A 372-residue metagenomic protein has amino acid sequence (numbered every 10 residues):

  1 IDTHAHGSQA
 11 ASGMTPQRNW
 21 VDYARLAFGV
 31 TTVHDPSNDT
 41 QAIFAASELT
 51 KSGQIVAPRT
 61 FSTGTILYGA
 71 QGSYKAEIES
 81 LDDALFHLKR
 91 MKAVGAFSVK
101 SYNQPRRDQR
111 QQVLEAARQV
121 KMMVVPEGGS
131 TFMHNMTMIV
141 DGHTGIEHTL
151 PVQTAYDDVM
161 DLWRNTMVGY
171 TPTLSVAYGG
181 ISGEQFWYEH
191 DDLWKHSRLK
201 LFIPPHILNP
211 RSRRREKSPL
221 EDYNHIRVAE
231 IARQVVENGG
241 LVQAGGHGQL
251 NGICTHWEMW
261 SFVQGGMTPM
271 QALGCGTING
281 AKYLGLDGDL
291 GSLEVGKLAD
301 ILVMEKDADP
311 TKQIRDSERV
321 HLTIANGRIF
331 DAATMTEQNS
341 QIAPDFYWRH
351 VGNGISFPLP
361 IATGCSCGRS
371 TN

Functional and structural regions predicted by a protein language model:
I1-A10, V125-E127, E147-H148, T173: Histidine-centered divalent metal-coordination motifs
I1-H4, G29, T60, G95 (+10 more regions): Divalent metal-coordination and catalytic microenvironments
D2-Q54, Q71-S73, D82, D108 (+1 more regions): Metal-associated gating/positioning segment near the N- to mid-region
V21-Q41, A57-L67, K92-Q104, M123 (+3 more regions): Divalent metal-dependent hydrolysis catalytic cores, especially in the metallo-beta-lactamase
T65-E115, T137-V140, T144-G145, V152-A155 (+2 more regions): Active-site gating/metal-coordination segments in enzymes
H87-P105, P151-G265, S340-I342, F346-N372: Active-site neighborhoods of metal-dependent hydrolases
E115-P126: Short beta-strand/loop segments at the ligand-binding rim of alpha/beta enzyme cores
I253, T268-L273, Y283-V320: Acidic, glycine-enriched loop/beta-strand segments at the rims of small-molecule binding/catalytic pockets
